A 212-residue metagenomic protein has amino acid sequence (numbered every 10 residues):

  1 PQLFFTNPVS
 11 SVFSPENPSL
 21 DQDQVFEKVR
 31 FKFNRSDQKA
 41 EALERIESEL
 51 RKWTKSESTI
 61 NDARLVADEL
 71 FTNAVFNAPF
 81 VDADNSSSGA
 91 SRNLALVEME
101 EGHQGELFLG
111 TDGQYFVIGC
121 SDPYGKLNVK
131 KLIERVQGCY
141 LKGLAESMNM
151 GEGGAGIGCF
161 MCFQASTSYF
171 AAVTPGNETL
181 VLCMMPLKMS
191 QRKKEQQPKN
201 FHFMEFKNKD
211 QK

Functional and structural regions predicted by a protein language model:
P1-D23, Y140-L141: Non-catalytic interface/linker regions that flank or bridge core catalytic/transmembrane domains
P1-N7, Q38-K39, L94, M99: Short, charge-rich amphipathic segments
L20-E27, V75-D210: Conserved beta-strand-loop-beta-strand hairpin that lines the nucleotide-binding pocket of ATP/GTP-utilizing enzymes
K28-A42: STAS-typified acidic loop motif
N34, T54-K55, V173: Short coil/turn residues that cap or connect secondary-structure elements
E44-D68, A90-S91, G143-G153: Conserved short strand/loop->alpha-helix "switch" segment adjacent to the catalytic nucleotide/phosphoryl-transfer site
I60-A63, L70-D82: Charged, well-structured alpha/beta interaction segments
D62, V66, L70, G158 (+1 more regions): Conserved N-box helix within the HATPase_c
